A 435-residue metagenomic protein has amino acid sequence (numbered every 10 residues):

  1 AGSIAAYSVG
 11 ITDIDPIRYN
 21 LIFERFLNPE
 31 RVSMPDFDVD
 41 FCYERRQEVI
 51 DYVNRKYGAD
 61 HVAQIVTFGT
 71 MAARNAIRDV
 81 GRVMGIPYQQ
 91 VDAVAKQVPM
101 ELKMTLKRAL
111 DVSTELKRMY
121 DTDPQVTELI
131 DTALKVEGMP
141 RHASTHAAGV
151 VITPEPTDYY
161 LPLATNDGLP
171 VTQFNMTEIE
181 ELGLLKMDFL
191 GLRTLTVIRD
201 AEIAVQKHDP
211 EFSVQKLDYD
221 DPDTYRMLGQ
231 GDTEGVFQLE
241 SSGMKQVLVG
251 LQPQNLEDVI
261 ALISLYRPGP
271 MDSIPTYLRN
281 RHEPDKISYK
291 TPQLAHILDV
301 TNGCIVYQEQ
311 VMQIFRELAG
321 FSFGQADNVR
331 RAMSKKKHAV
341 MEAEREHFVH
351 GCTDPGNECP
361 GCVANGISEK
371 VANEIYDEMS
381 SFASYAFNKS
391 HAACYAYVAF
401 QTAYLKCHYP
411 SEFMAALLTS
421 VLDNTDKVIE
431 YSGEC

Functional and structural regions predicted by a protein language model:
A1-C435: Alpha-helical scaffold/interaction cores of sigma-54-like transcription cofactors and many family A DNA polymerases
